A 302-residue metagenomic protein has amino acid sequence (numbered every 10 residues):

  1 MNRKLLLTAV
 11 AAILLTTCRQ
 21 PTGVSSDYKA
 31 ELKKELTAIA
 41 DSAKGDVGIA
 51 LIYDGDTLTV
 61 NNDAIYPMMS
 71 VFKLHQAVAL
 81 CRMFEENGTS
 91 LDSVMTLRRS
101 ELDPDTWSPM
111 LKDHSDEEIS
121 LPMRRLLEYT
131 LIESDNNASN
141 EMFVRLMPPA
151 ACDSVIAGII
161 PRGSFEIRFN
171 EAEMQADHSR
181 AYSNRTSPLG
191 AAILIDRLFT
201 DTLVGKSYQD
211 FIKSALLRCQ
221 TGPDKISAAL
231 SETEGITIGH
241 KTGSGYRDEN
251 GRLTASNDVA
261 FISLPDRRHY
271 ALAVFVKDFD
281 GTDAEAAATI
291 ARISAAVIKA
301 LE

Functional and structural regions predicted by a protein language model:
L14-T17: C-terminal motif of bacterial Sec signal peptides marking the signal peptidase cleavage site
Q20-T37, V144-A150, R197-I236, T242-E302: Structured C-terminal helix/loop/strand segments within mature extracytoplasmic catalytic/sensor domains
P21-P67, Y246: Beta-lactamase-like hydrolase cores
D46-V47, I119, N140-L203: Mid-domain, small-residue-enriched loop/turn segments at the edges of structured enzyme/sensor domains
P67-T96, T130, L272: Active-site SXXK
R82-L102, D153, G205-Q209: Short, well-structured active-site flanking segments
L102-N140: Conserved catalytic neighborhood of penicillin-recognizing serine enzymes
